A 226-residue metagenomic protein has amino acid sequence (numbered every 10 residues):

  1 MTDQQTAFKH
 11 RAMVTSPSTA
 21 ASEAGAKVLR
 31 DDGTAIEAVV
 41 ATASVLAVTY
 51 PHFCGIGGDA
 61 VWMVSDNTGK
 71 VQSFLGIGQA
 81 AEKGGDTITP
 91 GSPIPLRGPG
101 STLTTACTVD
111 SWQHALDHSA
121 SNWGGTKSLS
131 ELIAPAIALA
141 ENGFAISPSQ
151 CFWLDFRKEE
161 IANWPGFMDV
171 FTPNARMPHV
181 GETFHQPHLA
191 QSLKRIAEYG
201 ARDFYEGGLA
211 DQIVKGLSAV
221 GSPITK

Functional and structural regions predicted by a protein language model:
M1-K27, A35-G200, F204-E206, A210-K226: Noncatalytic scaffold domains of N-terminal-nucleophile
